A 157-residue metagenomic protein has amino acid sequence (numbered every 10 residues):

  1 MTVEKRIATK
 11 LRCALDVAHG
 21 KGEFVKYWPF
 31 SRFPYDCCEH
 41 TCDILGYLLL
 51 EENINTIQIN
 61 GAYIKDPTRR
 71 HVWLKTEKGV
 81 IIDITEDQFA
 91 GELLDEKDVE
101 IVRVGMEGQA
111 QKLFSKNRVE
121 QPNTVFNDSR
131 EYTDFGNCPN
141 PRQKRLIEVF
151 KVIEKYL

Functional and structural regions predicted by a protein language model:
M1-L157: A structural boundary/capping signal
